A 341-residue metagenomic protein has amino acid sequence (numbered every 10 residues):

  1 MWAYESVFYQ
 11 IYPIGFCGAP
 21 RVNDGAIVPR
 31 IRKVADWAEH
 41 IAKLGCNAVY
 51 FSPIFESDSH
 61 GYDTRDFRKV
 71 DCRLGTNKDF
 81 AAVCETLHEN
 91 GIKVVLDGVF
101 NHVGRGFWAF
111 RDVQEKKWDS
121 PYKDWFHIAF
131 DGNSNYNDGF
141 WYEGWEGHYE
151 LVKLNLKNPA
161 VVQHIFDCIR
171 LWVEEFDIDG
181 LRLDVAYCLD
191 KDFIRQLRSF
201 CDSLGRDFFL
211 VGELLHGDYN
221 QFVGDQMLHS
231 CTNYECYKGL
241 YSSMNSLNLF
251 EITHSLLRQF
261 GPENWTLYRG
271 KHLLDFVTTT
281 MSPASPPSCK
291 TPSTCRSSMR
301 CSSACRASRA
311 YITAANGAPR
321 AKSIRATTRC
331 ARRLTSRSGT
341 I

Functional and structural regions predicted by a protein language model:
M1-K93, N101-V103, W108-D112, G147-H148 (+1 more regions): N-terminal structural segment of carbohydrate-active enzymes
W2-E5, A26, S255-Q259, N264-I341: Loop/helix patches that line or flank the sugar-binding groove of alpha-linked glycan CAZymes
V7-Q10, V49-F51, V94-L96, L181 (+4 more regions): Hydrophobic faces of well-ordered beta-strands that scaffold small-molecule active sites in alpha/beta enzyme cores
I11, I41, F51, F67 (+9 more regions): Conserved, mostly hydrophobic/aromatic
I14-I31, D63-N77, G147-V162, D179-C188 (+3 more regions): The substrate-binding groove and active-site-proximal loops of carbohydrate-active enzymes, especially glycoside
A26-I27, H60-C72, F100-F140, S199 (+2 more regions): Aromatic- and acidic-residue-enriched segments that line the glycan-binding/catalytic groove of carbohydrate-active
N90, W108-L151, G239-P262: Core domains of carbohydrate- and sulfate-ester-processing enzymes
Q114, E174, D184-L267, P292 (+1 more regions): Active-site-proximal helices and loops of the catalytic beta/alpha 8
